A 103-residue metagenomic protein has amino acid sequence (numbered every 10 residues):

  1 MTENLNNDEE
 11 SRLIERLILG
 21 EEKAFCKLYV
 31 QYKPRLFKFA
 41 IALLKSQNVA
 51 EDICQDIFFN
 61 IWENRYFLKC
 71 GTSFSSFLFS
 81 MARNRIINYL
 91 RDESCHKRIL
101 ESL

Functional and structural regions predicted by a protein language model:
M1-D8, R12: Intrinsic, short, N-terminal disordered tails of RNA polymerase sigma-factor systems
T2-E3, I18-K27, F37-D56: Short, charged helix-capping/linker segments at alpha-helix termini
S11-I18, F58, W62: Regular secondary-structure segments
L13, A24-F25, F74, C95 (+1 more regions): Hydrophobic side chains within well-formed alpha-helices
E22, K33, Q47, R65-G71 (+1 more regions): A short, glycine- and basic residue-enriched loop/turn that sits immediately adjacent to a domain's principal
Y29-K33, F79: Amphipathic, non-transmembrane alpha-helical scaffold segments
K38, D52-F59, E63, T72-N84: Structural recognition of an alpha-helix C-terminal capping motif at a helix-to-coil junction
Y66-C70, S80-E101: Arg/Lys-rich amphipathic alpha helix in sigma70-family domain 2
